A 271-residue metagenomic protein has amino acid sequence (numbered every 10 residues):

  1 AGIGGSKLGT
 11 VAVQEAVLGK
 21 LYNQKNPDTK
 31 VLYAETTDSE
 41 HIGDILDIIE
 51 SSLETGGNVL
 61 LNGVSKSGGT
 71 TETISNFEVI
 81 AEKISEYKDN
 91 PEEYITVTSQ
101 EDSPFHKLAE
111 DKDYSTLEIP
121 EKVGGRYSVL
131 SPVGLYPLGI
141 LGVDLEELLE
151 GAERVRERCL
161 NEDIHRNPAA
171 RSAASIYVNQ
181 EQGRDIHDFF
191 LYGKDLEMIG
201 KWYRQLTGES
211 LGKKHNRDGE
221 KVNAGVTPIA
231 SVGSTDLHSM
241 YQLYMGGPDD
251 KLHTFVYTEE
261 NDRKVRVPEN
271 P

Functional and structural regions predicted by a protein language model:
A1-E162: Glycine-rich phosphate-binding loops that contact phosphosugars or nucleotide phosphates
E86-H253, E259-V265: Active-site phosphate/pyrophosphate-binding segments
P271: Extended, charge-enriched "interface" segments that sit outside catalytic cores
